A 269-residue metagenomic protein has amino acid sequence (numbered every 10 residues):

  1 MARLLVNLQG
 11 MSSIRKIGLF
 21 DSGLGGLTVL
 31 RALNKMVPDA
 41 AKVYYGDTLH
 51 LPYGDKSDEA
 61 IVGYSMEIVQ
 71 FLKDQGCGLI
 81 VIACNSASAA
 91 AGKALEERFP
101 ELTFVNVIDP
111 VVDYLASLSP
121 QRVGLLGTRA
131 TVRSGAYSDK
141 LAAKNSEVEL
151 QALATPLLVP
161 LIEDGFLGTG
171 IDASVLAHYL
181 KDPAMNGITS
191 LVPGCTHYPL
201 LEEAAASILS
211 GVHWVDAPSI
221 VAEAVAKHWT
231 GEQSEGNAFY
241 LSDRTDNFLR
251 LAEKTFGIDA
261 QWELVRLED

Functional and structural regions predicted by a protein language model:
R3-D269: Non-catalytic structural scaffold of enzyme domains
